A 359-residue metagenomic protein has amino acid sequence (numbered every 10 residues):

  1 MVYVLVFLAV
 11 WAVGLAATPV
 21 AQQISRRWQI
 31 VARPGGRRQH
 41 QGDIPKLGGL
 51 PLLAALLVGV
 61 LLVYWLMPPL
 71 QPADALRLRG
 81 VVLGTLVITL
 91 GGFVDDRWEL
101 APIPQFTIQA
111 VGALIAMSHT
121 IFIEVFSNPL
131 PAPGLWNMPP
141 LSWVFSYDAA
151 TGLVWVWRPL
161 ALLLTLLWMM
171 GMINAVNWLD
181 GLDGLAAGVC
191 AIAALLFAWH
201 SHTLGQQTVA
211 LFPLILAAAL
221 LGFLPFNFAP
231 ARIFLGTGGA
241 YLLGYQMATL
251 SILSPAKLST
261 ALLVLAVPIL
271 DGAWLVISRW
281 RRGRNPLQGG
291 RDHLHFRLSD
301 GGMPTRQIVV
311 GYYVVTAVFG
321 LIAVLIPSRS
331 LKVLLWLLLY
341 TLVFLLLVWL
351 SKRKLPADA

Functional and structural regions predicted by a protein language model:
M1-L270: "…together with the soluble PPM/PP2C metallo-phosphatase catalytic core" -> "…together with the soluble PPM/PP2C
V20-P45, W274-Q307: Cytosolic, membrane-interface loops and tails of multi-pass inner-membrane proteins
V20-R27, L346-A359: Membrane-interface capping segments at transmembrane-helix boundaries
V60-P68, G320-R329: Juxtamembrane "helix exit" motif at the C-terminal ends of alpha-helical transmembrane segments in multi-pass membrane
R232-I233, S254-L262, V276, L287-G289 (+2 more regions): Extended hydrophobic-aromatic, low-complexity segments
D300-P327: Alpha-helical transmembrane segments of integral membrane proteins, especially multi-pass inner/plasma-membrane
K332-L347: Small-residue-rich transmembrane alpha-helices that serve as helix-helix interface/gating elements in multipass
